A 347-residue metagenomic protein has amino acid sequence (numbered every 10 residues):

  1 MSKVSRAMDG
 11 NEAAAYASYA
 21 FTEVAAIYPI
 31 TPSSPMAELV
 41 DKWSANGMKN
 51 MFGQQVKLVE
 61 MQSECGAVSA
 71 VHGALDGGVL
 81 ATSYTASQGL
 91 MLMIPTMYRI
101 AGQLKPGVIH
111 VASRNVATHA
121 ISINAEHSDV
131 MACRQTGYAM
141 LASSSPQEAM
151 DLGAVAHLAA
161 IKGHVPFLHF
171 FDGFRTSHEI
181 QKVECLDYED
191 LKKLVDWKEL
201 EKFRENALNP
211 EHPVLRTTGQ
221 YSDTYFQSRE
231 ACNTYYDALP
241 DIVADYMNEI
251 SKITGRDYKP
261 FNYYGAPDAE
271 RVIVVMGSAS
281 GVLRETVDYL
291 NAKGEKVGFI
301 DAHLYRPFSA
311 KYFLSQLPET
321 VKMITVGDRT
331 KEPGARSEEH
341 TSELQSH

Functional and structural regions predicted by a protein language model:
M1-A132, G137, A154, F174: Thiamine diphosphate
E23-I27, K57-E60, A81-T85, A139-S143 (+2 more regions): Short glycine-rich or small-residue beta-strand-to-loop segments that form or flank ligand, phosphate, metal/Fe-S
D41-S44, Y98-A101, H157-A159, E184-D187 (+3 more regions): Short, solvent-exposed amphipathic alpha-helical segments in soluble enzyme and RNA/protein-processing domains
F52-V56, F167-N262: Conformationally flexible catalytic loops at phosphate/diphosphate-handling active centers
R114-N115, F171-H178, G277-A279, T330-K331: Glycine-rich beta-alpha junction loops
I123-G173, C185, W197: Conserved thiamine diphosphate
M247-S342: Thiamine diphosphate
E343-H347: Short "domain-exit" segments at the C-terminal end of structured domains
